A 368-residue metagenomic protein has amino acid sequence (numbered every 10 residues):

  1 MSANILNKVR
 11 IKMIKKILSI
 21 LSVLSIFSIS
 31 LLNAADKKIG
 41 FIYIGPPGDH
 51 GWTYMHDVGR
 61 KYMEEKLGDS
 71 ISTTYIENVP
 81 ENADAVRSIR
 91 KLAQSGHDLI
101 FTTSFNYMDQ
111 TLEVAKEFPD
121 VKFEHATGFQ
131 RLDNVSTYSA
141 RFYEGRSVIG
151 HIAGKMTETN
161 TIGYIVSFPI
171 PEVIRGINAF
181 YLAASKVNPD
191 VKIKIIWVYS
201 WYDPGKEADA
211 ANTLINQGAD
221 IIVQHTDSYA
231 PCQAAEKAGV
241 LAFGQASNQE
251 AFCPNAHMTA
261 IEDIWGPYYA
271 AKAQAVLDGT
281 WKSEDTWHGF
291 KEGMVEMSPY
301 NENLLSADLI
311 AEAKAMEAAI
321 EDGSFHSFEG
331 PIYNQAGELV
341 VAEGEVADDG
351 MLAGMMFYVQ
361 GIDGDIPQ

Functional and structural regions predicted by a protein language model:
N4-N7: Intrinsic-disorder-associated, low-complexity terminal segments enriched in Asp/Asn/His/Tyr and depleted of Lys/Arg
V9-L21: Bacterial N-terminal signal peptides that target proteins for export
K12, L31-D36: Extreme N-terminus of proteins, especially the signal/transit-peptide cleavage junction and the first residues
K15, S30-L31, I215: Generic signature of intrinsically disordered, low-complexity, basic-rich segments and short cationic peptides
S19-S30: Bacterial N-terminal signal peptides
A35-Q368: A residue-level marker of the well-folded mature domains of exported/periplasmic proteins
